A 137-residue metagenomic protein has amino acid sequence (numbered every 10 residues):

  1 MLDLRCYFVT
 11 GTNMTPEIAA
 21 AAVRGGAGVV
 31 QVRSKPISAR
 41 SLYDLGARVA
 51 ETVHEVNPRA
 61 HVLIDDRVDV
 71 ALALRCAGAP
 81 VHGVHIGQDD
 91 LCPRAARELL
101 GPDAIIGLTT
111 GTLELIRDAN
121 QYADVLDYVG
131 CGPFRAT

Functional and structural regions predicted by a protein language model:
M1-D90, L99-E114, A119-L126: Conserved N-terminal beta1-alpha1 strand-loop-helix module at the mouth
F8, P133-F134: Residue-level preference for alpha-helix termini and adjacent loops
I86-R94, F134-T137: Flexible, gly/pro- and Lys/Arg-enriched active-site loops
